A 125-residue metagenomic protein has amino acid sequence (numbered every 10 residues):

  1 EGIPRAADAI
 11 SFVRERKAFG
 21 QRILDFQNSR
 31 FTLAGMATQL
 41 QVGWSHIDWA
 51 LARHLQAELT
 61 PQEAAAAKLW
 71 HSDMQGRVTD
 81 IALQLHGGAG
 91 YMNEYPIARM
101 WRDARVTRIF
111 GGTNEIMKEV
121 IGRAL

Functional and structural regions predicted by a protein language model:
E1-L125: Alpha-helical interface subdomain recognition
